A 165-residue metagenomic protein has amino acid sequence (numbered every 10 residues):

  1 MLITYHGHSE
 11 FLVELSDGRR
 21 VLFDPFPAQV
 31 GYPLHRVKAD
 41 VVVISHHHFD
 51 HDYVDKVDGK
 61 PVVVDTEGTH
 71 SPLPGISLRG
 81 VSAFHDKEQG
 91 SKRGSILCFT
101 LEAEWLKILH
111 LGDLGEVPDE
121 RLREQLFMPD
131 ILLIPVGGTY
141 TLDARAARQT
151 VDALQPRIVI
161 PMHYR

Functional and structural regions predicted by a protein language model:
M1-V41, F49, K60, D65-I131 (+1 more regions): Core dinuclear metal-dependent hydrolase active-site scaffold
T4-H8, K92-R93, L154, I158-R165: Binuclear metal-ion centers of metallo-dependent hydrolases, dominated by the metallo-beta-lactamase
A39, D130-I134, G138, A147-Y164: Proline-aspartate-enriched helix->loop->beta-strand connector
H46: Conserved G/P- and acidic residue-centered "switch" motifs that form tight phosphate/ATP-binding loops in soluble
Y53-D58: Metal-dependent catalytic neighborhoods of phosphoester/phosphodiester hydrolases
